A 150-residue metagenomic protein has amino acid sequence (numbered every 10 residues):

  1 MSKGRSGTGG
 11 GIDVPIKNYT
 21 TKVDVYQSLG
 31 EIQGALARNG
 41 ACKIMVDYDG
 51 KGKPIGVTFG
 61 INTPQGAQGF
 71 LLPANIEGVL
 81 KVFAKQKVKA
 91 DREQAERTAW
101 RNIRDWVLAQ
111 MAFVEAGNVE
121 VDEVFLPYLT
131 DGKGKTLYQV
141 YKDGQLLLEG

Functional and structural regions predicted by a protein language model:
S2-P54: Short, charged/polar N-terminal "headpieces" of proteins
D13, D24, D47-D49, D91 (+4 more regions): Acidic-enriched, low-complexity/disordered segments with a strong bias for Aspartate over Glutamate
I16, G34-L36, K53, L72 (+4 more regions): Aromatic-residue detector
I16, M45, G56, A67 (+3 more regions): Generic intrinsically disordered, low-complexity segments enriched for polar/acidic and small residues
V23, G30, K51-D105, A109: Long, continuous compositionally biased terminal/linker segments
R38, C42, K81-V82, A109 (+2 more regions): Amphipathic alpha-helical interaction surfaces
E96-A99, A109-G150: Glycine-rich, aromatic-bearing surface loops/beta-hairpins
